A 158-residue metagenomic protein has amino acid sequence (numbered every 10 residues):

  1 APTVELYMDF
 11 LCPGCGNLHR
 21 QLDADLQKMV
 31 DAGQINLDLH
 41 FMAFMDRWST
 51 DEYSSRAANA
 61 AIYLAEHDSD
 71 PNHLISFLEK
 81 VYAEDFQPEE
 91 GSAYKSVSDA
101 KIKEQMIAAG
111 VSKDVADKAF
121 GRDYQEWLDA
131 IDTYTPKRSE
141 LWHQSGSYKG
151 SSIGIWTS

Functional and structural regions predicted by a protein language model:
P2-H19: Local sequence-structure signature of Cys/Sec-based thiol-disulfide redox active-site neighborhoods
E5-L6, N36-H40, G154: Structural recognition of the beta-strand scaffold that forms the well-ordered cores of secreted hydrolase catalytic
E5-M8, R56, A60, D114: Generic signal for short, ordered secondary-structure residues within or immediately flanking folded domains
D9-F10, M42-M45, V111: Solvent-exposed coil/turn segments that connect beta secondary-structure elements in extracytoplasmic/periplasmic
L11-C12, E89, S145-G146: Short secondary-structure boundary micro-motifs
G16-D99: Structural alpha/beta surface segment adjacent to cysteine/selenocysteine redox centers across thiol/disulfide enzymes
E104-S158: C-terminal cap of thioredoxin/glutaredoxin-like
